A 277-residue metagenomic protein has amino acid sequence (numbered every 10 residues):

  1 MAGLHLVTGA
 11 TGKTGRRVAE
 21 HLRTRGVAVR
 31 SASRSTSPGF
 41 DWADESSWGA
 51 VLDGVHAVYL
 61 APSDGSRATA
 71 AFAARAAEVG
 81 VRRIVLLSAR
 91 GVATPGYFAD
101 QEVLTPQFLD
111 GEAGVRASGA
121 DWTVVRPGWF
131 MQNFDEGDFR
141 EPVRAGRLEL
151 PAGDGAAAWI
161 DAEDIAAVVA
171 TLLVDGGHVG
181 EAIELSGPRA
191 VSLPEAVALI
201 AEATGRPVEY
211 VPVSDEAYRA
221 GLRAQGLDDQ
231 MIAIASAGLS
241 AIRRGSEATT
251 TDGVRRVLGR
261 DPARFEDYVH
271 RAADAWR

Functional and structural regions predicted by a protein language model:
M1-A2, R277: Classical N-terminal secretory signal peptides
A2-S31, A43-S46, D53-H56, D64-R67 (+7 more regions): Oxidoreductase cofactor-interface core, primarily capturing Rossmann-like NAD(P)-dependent enzymes
S35-T36: Helix N-cap at the beta1-alpha1 junction of Rossmann-like dinucleotide-binding domains, i.e., the first residues
D41, S214: Conserved acidic residues
S47-V51, F265-Y268: Hydrophobic alpha-helical packing elements
A162, L193, D215, R264-F265: Structural motif detector for alpha-helix initiation sites
E216-R277: A hydrophobic C-terminal alpha-helical subdomain
